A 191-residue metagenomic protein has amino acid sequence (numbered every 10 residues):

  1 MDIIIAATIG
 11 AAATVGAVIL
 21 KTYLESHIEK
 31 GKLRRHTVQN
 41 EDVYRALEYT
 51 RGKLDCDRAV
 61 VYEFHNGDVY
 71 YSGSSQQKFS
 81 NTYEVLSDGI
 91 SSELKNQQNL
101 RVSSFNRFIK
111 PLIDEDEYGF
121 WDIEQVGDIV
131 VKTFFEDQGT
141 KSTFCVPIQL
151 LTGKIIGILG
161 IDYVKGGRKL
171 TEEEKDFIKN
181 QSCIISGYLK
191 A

Functional and structural regions predicted by a protein language model:
M1-Q39: Membrane-aqueous junction of the first/signal-anchor transmembrane helix in small integral membrane proteins
T14, R58, K132, C145 (+1 more regions): Short hydrophobic/aromatic beta-strand element in the GNAT-like acyltransferase core that lines or flanks the acyl-donor
L33-K53: Signal-transducing coiled-coil linker helices
L47-R51, C56-G73: Short, hydrophobic-rich beta-strand element in sensory/regulatory alpha-beta domains
K78-K141: Regulatory sensory and allosteric helical modules in signal-transduction proteins and certain transcription factors
K141-L150: A short, aliphatic-rich beta-strand micro-motif
G157-A191: Juxtadomain coupling helices with adjacent low-complexity linkers
